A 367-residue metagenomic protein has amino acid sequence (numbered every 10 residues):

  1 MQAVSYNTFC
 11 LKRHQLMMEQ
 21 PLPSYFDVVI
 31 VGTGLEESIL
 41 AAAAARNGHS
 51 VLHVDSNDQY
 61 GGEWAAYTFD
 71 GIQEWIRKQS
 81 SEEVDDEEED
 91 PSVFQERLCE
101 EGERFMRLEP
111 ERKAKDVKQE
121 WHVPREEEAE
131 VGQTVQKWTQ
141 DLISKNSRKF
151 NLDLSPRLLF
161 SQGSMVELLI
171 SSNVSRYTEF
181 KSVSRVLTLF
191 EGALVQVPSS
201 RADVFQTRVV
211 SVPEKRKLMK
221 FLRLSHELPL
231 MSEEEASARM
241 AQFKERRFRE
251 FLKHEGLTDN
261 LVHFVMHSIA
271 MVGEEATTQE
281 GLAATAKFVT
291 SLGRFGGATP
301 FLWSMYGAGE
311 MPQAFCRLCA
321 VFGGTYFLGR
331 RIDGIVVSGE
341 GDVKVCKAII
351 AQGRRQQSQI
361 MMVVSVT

Functional and structural regions predicted by a protein language model:
M1-L16: N-terminal amphipathic/basic-hydrophobic helices that include classical n-h-c signal peptides and signal-anchor
L16-V212: N-terminal glycine-rich phosphate/pyrophosphate-binding loop and immediately adjacent elements
M18-Q20, L40-A43, D141-L142, H254-G256 (+5 more regions): Beta-strand elements of modular eukaryotic interaction domains
I30, I350, V363-V364: Hydrophobic beta-strand scaffold positions of dinucleotide-using enzymes
V54, L328, V364-S365: General beta-strand structural signal in soluble alpha/beta enzymes
Q133, K137, K145-R294, T299-Y306: Rossmann-like flavin
F288-Q359: Helical element adjacent to the flavin cofactor pocket in flavoenzyme catalytic cores
Q357-T367: Flavin (primarily FAD) binding-site architecture
